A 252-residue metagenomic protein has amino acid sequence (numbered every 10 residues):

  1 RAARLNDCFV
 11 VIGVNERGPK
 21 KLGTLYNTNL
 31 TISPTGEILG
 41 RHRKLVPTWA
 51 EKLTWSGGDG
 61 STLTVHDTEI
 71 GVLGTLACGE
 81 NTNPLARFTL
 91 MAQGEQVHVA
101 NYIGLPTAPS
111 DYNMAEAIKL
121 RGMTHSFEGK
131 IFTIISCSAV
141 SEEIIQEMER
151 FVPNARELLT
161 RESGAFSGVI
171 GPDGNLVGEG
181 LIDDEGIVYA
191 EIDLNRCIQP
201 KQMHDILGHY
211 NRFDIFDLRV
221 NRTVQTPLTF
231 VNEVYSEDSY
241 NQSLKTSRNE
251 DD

Functional and structural regions predicted by a protein language model:
R1-V11, V72, C78-E191: CN hydrolase (nitrilase-like) catalytic-core segments centered on the catalytic cysteine and neighboring Lys/Glu
K21-L25, T160-S163: Short, solvent-exposed loop/turn segments at conserved positions within beta-propeller repeat blades
T28, R41-R43, V65, G71-E80 (+1 more regions): Active-site-proximal beta-strand elements of phosphoester/diester hydrolases
T31-P34, I170-G171: Short, acidic, Ser/Thr-enriched surface-loop or helix-capping motifs
T48-T64, N81-L85: Active-site glycine-rich loop that binds ribose-phosphate moieties when present
T62-T68, A190: Short acidic-hydrophobic surface loop/beta-edge motif
C137-D252: C-terminal beta-strand edge segments of enzyme domains
